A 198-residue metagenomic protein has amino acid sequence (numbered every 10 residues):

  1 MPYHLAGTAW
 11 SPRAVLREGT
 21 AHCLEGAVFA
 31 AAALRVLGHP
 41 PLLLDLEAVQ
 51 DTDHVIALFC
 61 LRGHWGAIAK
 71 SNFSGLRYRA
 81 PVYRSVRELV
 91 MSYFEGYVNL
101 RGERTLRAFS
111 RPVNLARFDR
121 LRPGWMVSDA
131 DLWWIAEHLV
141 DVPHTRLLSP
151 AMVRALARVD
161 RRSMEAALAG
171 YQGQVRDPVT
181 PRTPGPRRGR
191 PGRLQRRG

Functional and structural regions predicted by a protein language model:
M1-G198: A structural boundary/capping signal
